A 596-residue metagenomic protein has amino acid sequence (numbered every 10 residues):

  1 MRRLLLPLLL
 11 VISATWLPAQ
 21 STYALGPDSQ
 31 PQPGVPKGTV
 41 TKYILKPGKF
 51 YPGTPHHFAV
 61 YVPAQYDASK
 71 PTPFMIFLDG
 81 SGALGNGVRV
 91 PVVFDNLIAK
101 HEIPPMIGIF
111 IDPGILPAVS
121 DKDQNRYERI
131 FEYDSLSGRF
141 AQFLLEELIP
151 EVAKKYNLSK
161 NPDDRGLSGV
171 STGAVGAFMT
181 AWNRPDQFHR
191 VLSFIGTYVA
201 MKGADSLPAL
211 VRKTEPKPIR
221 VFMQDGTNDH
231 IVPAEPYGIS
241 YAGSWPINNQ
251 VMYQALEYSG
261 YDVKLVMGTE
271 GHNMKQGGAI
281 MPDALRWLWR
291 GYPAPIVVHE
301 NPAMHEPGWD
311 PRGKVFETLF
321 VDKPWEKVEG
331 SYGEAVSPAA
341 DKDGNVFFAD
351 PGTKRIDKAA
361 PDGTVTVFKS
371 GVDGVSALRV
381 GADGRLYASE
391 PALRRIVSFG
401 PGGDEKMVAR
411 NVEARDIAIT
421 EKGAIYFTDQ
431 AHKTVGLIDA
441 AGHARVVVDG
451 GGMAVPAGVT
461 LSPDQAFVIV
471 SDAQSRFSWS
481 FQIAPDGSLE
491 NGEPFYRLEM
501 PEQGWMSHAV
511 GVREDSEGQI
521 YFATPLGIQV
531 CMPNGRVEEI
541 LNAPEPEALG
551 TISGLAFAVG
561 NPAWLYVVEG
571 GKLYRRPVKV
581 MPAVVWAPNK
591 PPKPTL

Functional and structural regions predicted by a protein language model:
Q20-A303: Non-catalytic cap/lid and distal C-terminal segments of serine-dependent acyl enzymes
P302-P324, L489, V584-W586: Blade/loop signatures of beta-propeller domains
P307-G313, P324-K354: Beta-strand-rich domains and repeat architectures in extracellular enzymes and scaffolds, especially beta-propellers
P324-G330, T364-K369, D404-A409, H443-G450 (+2 more regions): A short beta-strand motif characteristic of beta-propeller blades
G330-N345, G371-E390, R394-R395, A409-F427 (+4 more regions): Beta-rich, blade/repeat-based domains predominating in secreted/periplasmic proteins but also intracellular
P351, P391, Q430, A473 (+5 more regions): Short loop/turn segments immediately following the C-termini of beta-strands
F481-S488, V578-V584: Short loop/turn segments immediately following beta-strands, especially the blade-tip and inter-blade linker loops
S553-L596: Blade-level signature of beta-propeller repeat domains, shared across WD40, Kelch, NHL, RCC1 and BNR/Asp-box propellers
